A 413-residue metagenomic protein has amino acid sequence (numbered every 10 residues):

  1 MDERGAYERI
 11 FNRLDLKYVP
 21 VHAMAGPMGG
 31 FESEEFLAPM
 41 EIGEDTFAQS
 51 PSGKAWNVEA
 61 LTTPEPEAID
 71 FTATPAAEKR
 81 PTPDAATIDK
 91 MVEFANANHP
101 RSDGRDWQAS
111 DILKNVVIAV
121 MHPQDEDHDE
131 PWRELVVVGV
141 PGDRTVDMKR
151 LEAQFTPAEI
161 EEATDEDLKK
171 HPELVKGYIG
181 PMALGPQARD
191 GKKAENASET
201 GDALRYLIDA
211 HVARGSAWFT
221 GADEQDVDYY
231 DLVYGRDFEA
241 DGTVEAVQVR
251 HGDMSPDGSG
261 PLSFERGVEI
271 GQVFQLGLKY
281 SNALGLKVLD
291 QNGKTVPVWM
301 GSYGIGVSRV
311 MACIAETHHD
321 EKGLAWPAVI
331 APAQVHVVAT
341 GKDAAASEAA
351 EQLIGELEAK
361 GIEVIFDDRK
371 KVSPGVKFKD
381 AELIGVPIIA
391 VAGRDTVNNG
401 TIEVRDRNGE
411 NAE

Functional and structural regions predicted by a protein language model:
M1-Y303, V307: Extended, low-hydrophobicity, polar/charged segments
M28, W107, G277-L278, W326-A328 (+2 more regions): Replace "in large, NTP-powered and nucleic-acid-processing enzymes" with "in large, NTP-powered factors and other
D45, I384-V391, D395-I402: Structural micro-motif
F47, G400-E413: Metal-dependent DNA phosphodiester-chemistry modules and their immediately adjacent helices/loops in DNA-processing
A97, L276, E316-E321, A359: Conserved helix-loop functional segments at active or binding sites
G301-A331: C-terminal, non-catalytic macromolecule-binding modules
G306, V335, L357, A381 (+2 more regions): Hydrophobic, well-ordered secondary-structure elements that form the walls of internal hydrophobic environments
G323-K379: Generic long, charged, amphipathic alpha-helical segments
